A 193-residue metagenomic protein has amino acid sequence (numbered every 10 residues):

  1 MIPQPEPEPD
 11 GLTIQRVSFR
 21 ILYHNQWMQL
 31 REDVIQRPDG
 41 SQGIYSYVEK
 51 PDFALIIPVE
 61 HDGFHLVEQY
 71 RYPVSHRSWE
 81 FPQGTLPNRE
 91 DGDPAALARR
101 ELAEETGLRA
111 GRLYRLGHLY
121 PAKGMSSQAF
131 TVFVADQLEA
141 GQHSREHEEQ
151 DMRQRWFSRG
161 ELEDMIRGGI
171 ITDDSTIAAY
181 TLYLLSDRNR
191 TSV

Functional and structural regions predicted by a protein language model:
I2, G11, A54-R100, E148: Conserved Nudix-box catalytic region and its N-terminal flanking loop in Nudix hydrolases and closely related
I2-I14, S41, R77, R115 (+2 more regions): Nudix hydrolase/Nudix homology domain
I14-L55, E60: Acidic, metal-coordinating catalytic segment for phosphate/diphosphate chemistry, firing primarily on the Nudix
I21-N25, E90, L119-F130, R188: Acidic pyrophosphate-coordinating catalytic loop
E32-D39, A122-Q142, R155: Active-site-adjacent beta-strand/loop module that shapes the phosphate/pyrophosphate-binding cleft
P38-D39, E60-G63, Y70, E90 (+3 more regions): Short loop segments at secondary-structure junctions
H65, E80, E101-A103, Y114-R115 (+1 more regions): Conserved beta-strand segments that form the floor/walls of ligand-binding pockets within enzyme and binding domains
R109-A122: Acidic/glycine-rich phosphate/pyrophosphate-binding loops and surrounding catalytic core that coordinate Mg2+
